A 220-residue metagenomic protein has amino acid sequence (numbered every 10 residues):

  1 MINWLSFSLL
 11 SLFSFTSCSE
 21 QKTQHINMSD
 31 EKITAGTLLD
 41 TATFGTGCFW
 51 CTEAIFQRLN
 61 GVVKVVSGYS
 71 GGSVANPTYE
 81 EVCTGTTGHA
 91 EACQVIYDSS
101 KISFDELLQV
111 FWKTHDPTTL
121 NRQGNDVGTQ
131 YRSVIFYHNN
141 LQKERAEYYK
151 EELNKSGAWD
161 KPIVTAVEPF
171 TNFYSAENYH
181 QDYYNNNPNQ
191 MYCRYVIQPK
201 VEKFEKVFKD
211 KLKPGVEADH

Functional and structural regions predicted by a protein language model:
M1-S8: Sec-dependent signal peptide recognition, specifically the positively charged N-region followed immediately by
I2, F13-H220: Flexible coil/turn and secondary-structure edge motifs
